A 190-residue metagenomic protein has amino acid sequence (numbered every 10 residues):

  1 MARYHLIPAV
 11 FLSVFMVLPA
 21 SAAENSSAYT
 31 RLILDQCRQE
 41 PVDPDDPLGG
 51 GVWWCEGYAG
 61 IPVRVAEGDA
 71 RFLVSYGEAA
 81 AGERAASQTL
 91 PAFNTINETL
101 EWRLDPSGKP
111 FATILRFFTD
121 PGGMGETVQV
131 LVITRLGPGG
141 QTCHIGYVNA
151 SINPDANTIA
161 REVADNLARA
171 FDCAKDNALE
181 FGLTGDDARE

Functional and structural regions predicted by a protein language model:
A2-H5, L18-A86: Charge-rich, low-complexity N-terminal segments
I7-V17: Bacterial N-terminal signal peptides
D43-D45, P91-F93, A156, R161: Alpha-helical interaction segments
L90-S151: Short helix/strand-capping turn motifs
N149-E190: C-terminal partner/receptor-binding element of secreted or periplasmic proteins
